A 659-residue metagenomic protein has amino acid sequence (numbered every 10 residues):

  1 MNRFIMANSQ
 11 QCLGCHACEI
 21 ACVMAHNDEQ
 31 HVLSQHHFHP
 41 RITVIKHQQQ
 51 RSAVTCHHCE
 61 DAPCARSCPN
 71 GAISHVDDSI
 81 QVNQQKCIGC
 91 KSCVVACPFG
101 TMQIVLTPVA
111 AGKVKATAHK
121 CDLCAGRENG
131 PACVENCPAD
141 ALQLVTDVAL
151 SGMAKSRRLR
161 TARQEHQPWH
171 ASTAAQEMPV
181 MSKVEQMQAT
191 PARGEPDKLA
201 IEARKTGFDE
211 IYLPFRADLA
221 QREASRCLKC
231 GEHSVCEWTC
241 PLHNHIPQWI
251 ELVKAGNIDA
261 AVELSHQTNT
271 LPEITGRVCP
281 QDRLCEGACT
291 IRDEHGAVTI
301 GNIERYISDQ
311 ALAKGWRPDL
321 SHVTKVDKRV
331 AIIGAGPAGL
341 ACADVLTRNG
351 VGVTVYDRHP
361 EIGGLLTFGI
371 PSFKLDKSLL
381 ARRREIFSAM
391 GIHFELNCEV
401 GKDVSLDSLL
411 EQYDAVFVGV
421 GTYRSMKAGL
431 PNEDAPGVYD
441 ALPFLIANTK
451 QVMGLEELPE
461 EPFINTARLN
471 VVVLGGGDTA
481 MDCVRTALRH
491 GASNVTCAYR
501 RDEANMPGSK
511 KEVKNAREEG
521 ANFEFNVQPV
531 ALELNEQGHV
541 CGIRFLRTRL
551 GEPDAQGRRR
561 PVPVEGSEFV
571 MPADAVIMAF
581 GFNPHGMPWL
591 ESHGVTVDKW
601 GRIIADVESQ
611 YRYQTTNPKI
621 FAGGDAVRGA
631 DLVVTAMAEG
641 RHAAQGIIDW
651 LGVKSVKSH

Functional and structural regions predicted by a protein language model:
N2, D28-R66, Q84-K86, S92-Q188 (+10 more regions): Flanking helices and flexible, charged tails adjoining ferredoxin-like Fe-S electron-transfer domains in multi-subunit
I5-A21, A25, Q49-G71, Q81-G100 (+6 more regions): Cysteine-centered iron-sulfur cluster-binding motifs in ferredoxin-type domains/subunits of redox enzymes
Q188-D197, I201-L213, H243-A255, S265-H266 (+11 more regions): Beta1-alpha1 glycine-rich phosphate/pyrophosphate-binding loop at the start of Rossmann-like nucleotide-binding domains
W249, I274-T275, D282-I333, N349 (+3 more regions): FAD-binding core/adjacent interface of flavoenzyme oxidoreductases
L396-S408, N526-G538, R549-G551: A conserved short coil-to-beta-strand element within the FAD-binding core of flavoproteins
D434-A467, P553-A630: FAD-site-proximal beta/loop scaffold in flavoenzymes
I464-R501, R560, V564, F569-A575 (+4 more regions): Long hydrophobic segments that form regular secondary structure
C483, A626-V653: A conserved FAD-binding loop/helix module that cradles the flavin
